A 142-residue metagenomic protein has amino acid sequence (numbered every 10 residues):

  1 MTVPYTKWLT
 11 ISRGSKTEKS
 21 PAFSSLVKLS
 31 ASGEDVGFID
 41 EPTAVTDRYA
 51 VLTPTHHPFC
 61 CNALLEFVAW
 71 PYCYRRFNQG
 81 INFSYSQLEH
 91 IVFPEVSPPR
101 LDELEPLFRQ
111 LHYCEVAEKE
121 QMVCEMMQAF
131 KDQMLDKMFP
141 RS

Functional and structural regions predicted by a protein language model:
M1-E103: Polybasic, glycine- and aromatic-enriched phosphate-binding surface used to engage nucleic acids
M1-K7, E95-S142: Non-catalytic DNA-recognition/assembly elements of restriction-modification systems
